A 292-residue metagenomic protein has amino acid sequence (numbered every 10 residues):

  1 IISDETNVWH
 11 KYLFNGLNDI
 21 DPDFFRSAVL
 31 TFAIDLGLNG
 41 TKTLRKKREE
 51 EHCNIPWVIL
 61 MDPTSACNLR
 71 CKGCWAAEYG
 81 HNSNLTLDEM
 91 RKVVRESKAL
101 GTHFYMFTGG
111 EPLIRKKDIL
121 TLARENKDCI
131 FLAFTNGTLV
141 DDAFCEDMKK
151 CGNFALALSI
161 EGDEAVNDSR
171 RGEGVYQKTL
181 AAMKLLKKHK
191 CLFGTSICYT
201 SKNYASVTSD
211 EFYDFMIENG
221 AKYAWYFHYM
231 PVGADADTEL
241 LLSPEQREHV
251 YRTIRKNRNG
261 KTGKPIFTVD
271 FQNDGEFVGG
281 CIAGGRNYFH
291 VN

Functional and structural regions predicted by a protein language model:
I1-A143: Conserved alpha-helical substructure of the radical SAM core
I1-V8, I197-C198, Y213-M230, A236-R247 (+1 more regions): Long, charged N-terminal interaction/targeting segments
D62, G194, C198, H290: Conserved beta-strand segments that form the floor/walls of ligand-binding pockets within enzyme and binding domains
L69, A165, N287: Glycine-centered loop/turn positions within well-structured domains that cap or flank conserved ligand/cofactor-binding
A77-H81, D163-A165, P231-A234: A short, flexible beta-alpha/helix-coil linker loop
E78-S83, S169-V175, E239-L242: Short glycine-enriched, charge-decorated loop/helix-capping segments at active-site entrances that position
L87-F107, L113-H228: Radical SAM/AdoMet-radical enzyme domain recognition
Y229-N292: A C-terminal junction/extension of Radical SAM enzymes
